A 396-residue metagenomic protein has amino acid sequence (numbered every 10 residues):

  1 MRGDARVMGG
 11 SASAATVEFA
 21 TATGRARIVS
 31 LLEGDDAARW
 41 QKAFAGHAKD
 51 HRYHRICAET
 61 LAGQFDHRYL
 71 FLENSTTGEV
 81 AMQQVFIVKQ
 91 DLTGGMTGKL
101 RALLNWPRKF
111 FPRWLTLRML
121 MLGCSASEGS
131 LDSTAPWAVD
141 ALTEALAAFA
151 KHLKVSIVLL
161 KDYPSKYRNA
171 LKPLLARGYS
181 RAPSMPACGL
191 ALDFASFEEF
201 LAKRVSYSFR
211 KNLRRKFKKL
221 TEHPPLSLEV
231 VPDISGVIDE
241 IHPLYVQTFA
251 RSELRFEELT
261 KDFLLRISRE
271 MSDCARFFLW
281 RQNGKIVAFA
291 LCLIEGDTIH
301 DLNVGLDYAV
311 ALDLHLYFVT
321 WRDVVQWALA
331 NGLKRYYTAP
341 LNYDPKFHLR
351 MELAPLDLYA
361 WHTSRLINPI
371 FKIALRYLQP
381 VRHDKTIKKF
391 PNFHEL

Functional and structural regions predicted by a protein language model:
M1, A5, G24-A26, L117 (+1 more regions): Short, intrinsically disordered low-complexity segments
R2-T23, I87-D91, P173-R204, Q282 (+1 more regions): Active-site/acyl-donor-binding loops of N-acyltransferases
D4, G10-S11, R25, D35 (+4 more regions): Intrinsically disordered, low-complexity regions
F19-L103, A147, S156-L312, H394-L396: A conserved beta-strand-loop-helix scaffold within acyl/acetyltransferase catalytic domains
H67, E73, V88-P183, T298-W361: Acyl-donor binding region in acyl/amide transferases
L104-P107, H223-P225, D262-F263, A311-L312 (+5 more regions): Short, intrinsically disordered/low-complexity patches at protein termini and at juxtamembrane boundaries
V246-E253, R269-S272, K285, L291-C292 (+8 more regions): Hydrophobic alpha-helix feature that most strongly marks membrane-spanning transmembrane helices and their immediate
